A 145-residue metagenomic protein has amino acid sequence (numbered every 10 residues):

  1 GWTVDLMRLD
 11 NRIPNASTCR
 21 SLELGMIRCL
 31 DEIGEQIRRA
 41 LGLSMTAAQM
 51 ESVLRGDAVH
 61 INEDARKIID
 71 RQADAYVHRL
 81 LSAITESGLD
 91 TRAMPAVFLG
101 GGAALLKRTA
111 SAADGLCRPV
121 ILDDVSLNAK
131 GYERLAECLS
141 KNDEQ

Functional and structural regions predicted by a protein language model:
G1-I13, I33: Gly/Thr-rich phosphate-binding beta-strand-loop-beta motif of the actin/hexokinase/Hsp70
R8, G25-Q145: Helical "lid/coupling" subdomains associated with nucleotide-phosphate turnover
R8-C19, L24-G25: Glycine- and acidic-residue-rich phosphate-binding/metal-coordinating active-site segment common to enzymes that handle
